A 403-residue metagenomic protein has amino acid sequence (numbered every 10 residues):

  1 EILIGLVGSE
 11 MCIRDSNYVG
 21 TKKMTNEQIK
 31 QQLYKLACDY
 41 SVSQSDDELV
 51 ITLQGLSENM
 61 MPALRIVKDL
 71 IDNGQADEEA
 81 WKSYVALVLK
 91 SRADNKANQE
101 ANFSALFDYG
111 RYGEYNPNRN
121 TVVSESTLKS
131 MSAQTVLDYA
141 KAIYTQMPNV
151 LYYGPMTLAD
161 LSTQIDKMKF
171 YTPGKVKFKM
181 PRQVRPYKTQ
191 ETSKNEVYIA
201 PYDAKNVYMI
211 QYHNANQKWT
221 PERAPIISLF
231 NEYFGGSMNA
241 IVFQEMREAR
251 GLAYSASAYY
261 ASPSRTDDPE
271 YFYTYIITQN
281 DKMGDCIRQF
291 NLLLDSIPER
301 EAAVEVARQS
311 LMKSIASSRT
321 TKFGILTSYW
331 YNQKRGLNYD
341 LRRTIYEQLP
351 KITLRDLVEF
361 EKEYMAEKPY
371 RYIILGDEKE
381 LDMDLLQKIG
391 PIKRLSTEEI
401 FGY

Functional and structural regions predicted by a protein language model:
E1-G8: Positively charged, low-complexity/disordered segments
S9, R14-N17, T21-N73, S83-A93 (+7 more regions): M16 family metallopeptidases and their MPP-like homologs
G113, N149-Q217, I374-Y403: An aromatic/glycine/proline-enriched structural segment found at the starts of mature extracellular/organellar domains
E222-L229, F234, G390-P391: PPIase-associated folding chaperone regions across multiple families
M238-N239: Short Ser/Thr-interspersed hydrophobic loop/turn segments at strand-loop and sheet-helix junctions that line or gate
